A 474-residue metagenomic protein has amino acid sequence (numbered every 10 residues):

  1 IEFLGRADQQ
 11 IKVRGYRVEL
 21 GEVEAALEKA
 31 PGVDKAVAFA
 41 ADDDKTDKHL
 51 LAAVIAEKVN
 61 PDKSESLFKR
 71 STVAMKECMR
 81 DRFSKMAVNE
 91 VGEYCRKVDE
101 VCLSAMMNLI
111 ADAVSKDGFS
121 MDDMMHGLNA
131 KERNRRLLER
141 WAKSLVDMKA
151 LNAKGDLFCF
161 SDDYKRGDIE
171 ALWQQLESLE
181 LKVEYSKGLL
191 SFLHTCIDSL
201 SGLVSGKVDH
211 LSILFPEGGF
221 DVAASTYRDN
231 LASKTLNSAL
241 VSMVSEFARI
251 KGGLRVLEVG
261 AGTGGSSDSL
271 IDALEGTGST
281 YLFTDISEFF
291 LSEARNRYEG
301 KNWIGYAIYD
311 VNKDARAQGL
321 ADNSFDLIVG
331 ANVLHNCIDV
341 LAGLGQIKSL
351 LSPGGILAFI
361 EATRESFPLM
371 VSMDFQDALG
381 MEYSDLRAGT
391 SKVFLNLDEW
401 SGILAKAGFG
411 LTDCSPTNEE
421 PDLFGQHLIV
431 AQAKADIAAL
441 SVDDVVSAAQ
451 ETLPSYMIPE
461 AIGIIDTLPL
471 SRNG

Functional and structural regions predicted by a protein language model:
I1-S64, I429-N473: AMP-dependent adenylate-forming
P31, K149, G355: Glycine-centered, phosphate/nucleic-acid-interacting loop/turn motifs that mediate DNA/RNA or nucleotide
E57-R255, A273-T280, E399, G408-E419 (+2 more regions): N-terminal accessory segments
R255-L257, A261-R316: Class I SAM-dependent methyltransferase SAM/SAH-binding core
A315-I328: A short acidic, Gly/Pro-enriched loop at the edge of an enzyme's catalytic core that lines a small-molecule cofactor
F325-L341: A short SAM/SAH-binding and catalytic strip from SAM-dependent methyltransferases
L341-I356: A short glycine-rich, Lys/Arg-flanked "PGG" loop and its adjoining helix->strand segment in the class I
A358-D413: C-terminal alpha-helical "lid/dimerization" subdomain adjacent to the S-adenosyl-L-methionine
